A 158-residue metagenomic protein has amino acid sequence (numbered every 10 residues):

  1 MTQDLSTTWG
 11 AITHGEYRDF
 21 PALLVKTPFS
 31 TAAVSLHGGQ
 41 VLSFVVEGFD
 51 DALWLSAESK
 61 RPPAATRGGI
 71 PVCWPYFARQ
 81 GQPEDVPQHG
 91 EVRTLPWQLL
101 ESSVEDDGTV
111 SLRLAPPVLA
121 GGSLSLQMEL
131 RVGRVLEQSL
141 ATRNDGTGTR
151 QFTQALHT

Functional and structural regions predicted by a protein language model:
M1-R131, V135-E137, D145-Q151, T158: Surface-exposed acidic/polar loop and edge beta-strand patches at domain peripheries
